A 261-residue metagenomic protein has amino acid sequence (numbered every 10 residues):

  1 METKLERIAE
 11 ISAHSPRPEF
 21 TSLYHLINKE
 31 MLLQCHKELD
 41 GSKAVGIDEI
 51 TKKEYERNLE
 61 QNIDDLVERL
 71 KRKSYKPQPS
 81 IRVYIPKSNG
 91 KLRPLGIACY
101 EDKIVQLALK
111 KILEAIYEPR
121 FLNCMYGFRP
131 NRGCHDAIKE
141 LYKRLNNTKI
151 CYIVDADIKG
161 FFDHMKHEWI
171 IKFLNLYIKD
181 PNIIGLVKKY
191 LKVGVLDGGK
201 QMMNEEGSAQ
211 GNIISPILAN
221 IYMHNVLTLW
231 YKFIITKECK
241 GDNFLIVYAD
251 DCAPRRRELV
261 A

Functional and structural regions predicted by a protein language model:
M1-L23: Charged, compositionally biased N-terminal leader segments and the immediate start of the first structured element
K4, H14, I27-K37, G41: Gly/serine-rich nucleotide phosphate-binding loop at the start of the catalytic core of nucleotide/ADP-ribose-handling
L33-P86: Phosphate/adenylate-binding "loop-and-lid" substructures adjacent to NTP/NAD/dNTP-binding pockets in NTP-dependent
R69-Y84, S88, R120-R132, D136-A261: Conserved polymerase palm-domain catalytic core
P94-C99: Conserved phosphate-binding loops in nucleotide/dinucleotide-binding enzymes
Q106: "…together with the soluble PPM/PP2C metallo-phosphatase catalytic core" -> "…together with the soluble PPM/PP2C
L109: Nucleotide/phosphate-binding loop and acidic/charged catalytic motifs in nucleotide-binding or -utilizing enzymes
L113-F121: Glycine-rich phosphate-binding segment of PLP-dependent enzymes
